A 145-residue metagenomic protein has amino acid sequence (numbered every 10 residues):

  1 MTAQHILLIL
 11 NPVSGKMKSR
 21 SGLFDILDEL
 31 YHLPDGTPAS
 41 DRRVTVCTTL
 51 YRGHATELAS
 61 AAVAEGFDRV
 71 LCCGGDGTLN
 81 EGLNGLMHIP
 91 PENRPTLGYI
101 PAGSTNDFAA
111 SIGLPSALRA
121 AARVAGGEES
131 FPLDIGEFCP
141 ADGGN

Functional and structural regions predicted by a protein language model:
M1-C73, N80, N84, R119-A122: ATP/NTP phosphate-donor binding region
V13, C72-G75, T96, S111: Short glycine/serine/threonine-biased micro-segments
T49, M87-N145: Catalytic core of DAGKc-family lipid kinases
G75-D76, G103: Gly/Ser-rich catalytic serine loop of serine hydrolases
T78-N80, N106-D107: Short, active-site-adjacent cap segments at secondary-structure transitions
